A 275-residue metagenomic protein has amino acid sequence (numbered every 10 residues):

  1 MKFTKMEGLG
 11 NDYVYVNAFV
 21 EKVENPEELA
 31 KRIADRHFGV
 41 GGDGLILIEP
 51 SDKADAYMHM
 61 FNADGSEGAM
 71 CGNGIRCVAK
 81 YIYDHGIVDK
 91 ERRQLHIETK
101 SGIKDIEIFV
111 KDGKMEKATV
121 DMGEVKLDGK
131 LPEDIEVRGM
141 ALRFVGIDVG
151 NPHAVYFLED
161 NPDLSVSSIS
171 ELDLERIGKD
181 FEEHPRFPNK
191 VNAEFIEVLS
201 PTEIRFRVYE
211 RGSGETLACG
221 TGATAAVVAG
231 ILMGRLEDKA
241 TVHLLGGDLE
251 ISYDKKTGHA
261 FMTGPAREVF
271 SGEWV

Functional and structural regions predicted by a protein language model:
M1-K114, V155-V275: A glycine-rich beta-to-alpha transition motif near the start of alpha/beta enzyme domains, typified by
M1-K22, V120, L127, E133-I147: N-terminal, positively charged, Ser/Thr/Ala/Gly-biased leader segments that form transit/presequence-like amphipathic
G68, M122-G123: Flexible, glycine/proline-enriched loop segments at strand-loop-helix junctions that form or flank small-ligand binding
K114-M122: Short, solvent-exposed secondary-structure boundary/capping segments
G123-V125, P132, P152, P188 (+1 more regions): Proline-rich low-complexity regions
K126-K130, V137-M140, G146, H259-V275: C-terminal domain-closing interface element
E136-V166: Internal active-site segments that recognize and position negatively charged phosphoryl groups and nucleotide moieties
